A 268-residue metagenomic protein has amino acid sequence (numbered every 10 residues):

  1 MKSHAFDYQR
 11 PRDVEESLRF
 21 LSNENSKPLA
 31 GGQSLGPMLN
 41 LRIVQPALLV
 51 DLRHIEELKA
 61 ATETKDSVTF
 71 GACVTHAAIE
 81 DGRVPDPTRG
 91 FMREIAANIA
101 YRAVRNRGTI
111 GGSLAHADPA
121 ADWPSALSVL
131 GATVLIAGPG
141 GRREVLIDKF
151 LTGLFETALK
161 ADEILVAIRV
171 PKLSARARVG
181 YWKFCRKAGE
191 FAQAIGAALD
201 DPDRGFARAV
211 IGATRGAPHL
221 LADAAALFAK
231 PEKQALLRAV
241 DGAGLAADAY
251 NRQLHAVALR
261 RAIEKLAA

Functional and structural regions predicted by a protein language model:
M1-A268: C-terminal structural segment of proteins
